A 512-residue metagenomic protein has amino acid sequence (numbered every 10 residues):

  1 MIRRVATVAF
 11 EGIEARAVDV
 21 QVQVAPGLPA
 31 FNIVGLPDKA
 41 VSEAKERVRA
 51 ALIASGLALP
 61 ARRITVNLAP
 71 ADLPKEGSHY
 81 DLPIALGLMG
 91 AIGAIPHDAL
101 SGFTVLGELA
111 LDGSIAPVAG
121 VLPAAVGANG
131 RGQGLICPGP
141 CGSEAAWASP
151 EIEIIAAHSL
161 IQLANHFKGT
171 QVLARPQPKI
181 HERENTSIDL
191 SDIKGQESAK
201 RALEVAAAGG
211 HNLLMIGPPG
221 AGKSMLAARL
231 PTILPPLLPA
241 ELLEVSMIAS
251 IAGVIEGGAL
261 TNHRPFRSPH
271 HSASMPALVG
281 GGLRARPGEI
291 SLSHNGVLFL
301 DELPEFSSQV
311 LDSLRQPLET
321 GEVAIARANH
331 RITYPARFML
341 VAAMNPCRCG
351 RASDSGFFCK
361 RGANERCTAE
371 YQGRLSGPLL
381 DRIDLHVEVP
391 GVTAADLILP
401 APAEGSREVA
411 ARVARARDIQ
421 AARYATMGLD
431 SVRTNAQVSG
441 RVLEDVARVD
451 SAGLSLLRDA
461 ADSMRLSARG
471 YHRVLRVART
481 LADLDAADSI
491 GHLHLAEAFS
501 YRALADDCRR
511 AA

Functional and structural regions predicted by a protein language model:
M1-L214, P218-S224, A326, Y471 (+1 more regions): Peripheral, non-AAA+ core regions of ATP-driven protein-machinery
V34-K45, P60, N67-G77, A285 (+1 more regions): Basic, amphipathic alpha-helical bundle interface domains used for macromolecular binding and assembly
L59-R62, A99-L100, G130, P150 (+9 more regions): Short loop/turn elements that form and flank the Walker-type P-loop nucleotide-binding site in RecA-like NTPase cores
K168-V205, G209, L237-I290: P-loop NTPase nucleotide-binding/switch module
L214-G258, T320: Walker A/P-loop
G217, G280, E302: The Walker A (P-loop) glycine that initiates the GxxxxGKT/S ATP-binding motif of P-loop NTPases
N295, D301-E302, S313: Walker B catalytic acidic pair
